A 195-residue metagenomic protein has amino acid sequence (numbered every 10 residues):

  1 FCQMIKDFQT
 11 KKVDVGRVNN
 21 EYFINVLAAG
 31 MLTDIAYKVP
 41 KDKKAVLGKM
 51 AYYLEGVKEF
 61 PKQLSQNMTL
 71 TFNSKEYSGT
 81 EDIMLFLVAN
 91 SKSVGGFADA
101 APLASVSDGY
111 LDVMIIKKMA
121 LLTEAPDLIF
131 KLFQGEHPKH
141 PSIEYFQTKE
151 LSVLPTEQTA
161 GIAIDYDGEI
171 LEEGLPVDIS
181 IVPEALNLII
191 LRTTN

Functional and structural regions predicted by a protein language model:
F1-L85: Catalytic core of DAGKc-family lipid kinases
G16, I35, F86, V113 (+2 more regions): A residue-level signal for conserved active-site and pocket-lining positions in enzyme catalytic cores
A28, L32, L87-L103, I170: Glycine-rich phosphate/pyrophosphate-binding beta-alpha loops
K43-A51, P102-T123: Gly/Ser/Thr-rich active-site loops/lids in small-molecule metabolic enzymes that frequently grip phosphoryl groups
L64-Q66, D82-M84, S107-D112, Q147-K149: A generic structural signal for short beta-strands and their flanking turns/coil linkers
L70, V88, V113-I115: Generic preference for hydrophobic
F72-K75, T80, S105, I115-N195: ATP/nucleoside-binding phosphotransfer catalytic cores, i.e., glycine-rich phosphate-binding loops
